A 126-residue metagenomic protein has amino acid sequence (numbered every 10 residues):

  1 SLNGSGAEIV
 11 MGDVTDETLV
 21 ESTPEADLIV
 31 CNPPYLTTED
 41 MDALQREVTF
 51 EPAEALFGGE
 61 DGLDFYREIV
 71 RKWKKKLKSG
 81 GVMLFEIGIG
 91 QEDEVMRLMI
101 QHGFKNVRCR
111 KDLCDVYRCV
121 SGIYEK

Functional and structural regions predicted by a protein language model:
S1-E125: S-adenosylmethionine
